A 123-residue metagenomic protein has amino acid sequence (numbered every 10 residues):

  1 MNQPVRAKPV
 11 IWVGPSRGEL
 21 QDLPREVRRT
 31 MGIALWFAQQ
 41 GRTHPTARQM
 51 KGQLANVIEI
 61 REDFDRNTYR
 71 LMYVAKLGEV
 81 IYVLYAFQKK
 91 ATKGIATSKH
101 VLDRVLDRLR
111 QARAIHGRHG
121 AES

Functional and structural regions predicted by a protein language model:
M1-T68, L77-V80, Q88-S123: Basic, Lys/Arg-enriched alpha-helical interface segments
L71-M72: Hydrophobic/aromatic beta-strand elements that line small-molecule binding cavities or substrate pockets in beta-rich
